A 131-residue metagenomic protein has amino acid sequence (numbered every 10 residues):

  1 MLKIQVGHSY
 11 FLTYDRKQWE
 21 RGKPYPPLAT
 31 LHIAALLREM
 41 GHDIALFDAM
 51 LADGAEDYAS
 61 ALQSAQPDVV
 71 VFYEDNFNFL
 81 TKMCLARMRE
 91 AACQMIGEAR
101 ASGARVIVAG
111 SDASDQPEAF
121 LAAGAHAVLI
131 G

Functional and structural regions predicted by a protein language model:
L2-K23: Short glycine-rich His-centered loop
W19-P24, M83-R87: Short glycine-enriched, charge-decorated loop/helix-capping segments at active-site entrances that position
A29, I33-L36, M40, A45-G131: Glycine-rich beta-alpha loop elements in corrinoid/cobalamin-binding modules across cobalamin-dependent enzymes
